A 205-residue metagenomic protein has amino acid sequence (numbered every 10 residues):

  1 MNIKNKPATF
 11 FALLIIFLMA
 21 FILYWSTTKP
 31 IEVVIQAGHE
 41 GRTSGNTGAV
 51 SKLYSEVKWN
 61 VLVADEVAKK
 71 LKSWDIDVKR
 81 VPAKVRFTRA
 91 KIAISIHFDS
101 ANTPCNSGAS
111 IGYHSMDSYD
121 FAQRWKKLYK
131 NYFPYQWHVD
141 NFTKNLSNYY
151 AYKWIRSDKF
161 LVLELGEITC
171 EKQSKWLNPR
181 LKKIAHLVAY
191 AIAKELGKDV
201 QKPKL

Functional and structural regions predicted by a protein language model:
M1-I16: N-terminal Sec-pathway targeting helices
I16-W25: Hydrophobic alpha-helical membrane-insertion segments, chiefly the h-region of N-terminal signal peptides
Y24-A90, D99-S100, S107: Active-site histidine-acidic residue metal-binding/catalytic motifs, centered on HxH/HExxH-like signatures
I31-V34, S95-N102, G112, T143-L205: Active-site-adjacent mobile loop/cap segments within catalytic or ligand-binding domains
V61-A68, A90-K91, G108-A109, Y119-K126 (+3 more regions): Extracytoplasmic/secreted envelope proteins and their assembly/folding machinery, especially bacterial periplasmic
D65-I76, K126-P134, A189-G197: Sec-exported extracytoplasmic/periplasmic mature domains
W74-V85, Y135-K144, D199-L205: Surface-exposed patches in mature extracellular/periplasmic domains of secreted proteins
D117-T143: Active-site-adjacent substrate-binding region of metalloamidase/peptidase-like peptide-processing proteins
